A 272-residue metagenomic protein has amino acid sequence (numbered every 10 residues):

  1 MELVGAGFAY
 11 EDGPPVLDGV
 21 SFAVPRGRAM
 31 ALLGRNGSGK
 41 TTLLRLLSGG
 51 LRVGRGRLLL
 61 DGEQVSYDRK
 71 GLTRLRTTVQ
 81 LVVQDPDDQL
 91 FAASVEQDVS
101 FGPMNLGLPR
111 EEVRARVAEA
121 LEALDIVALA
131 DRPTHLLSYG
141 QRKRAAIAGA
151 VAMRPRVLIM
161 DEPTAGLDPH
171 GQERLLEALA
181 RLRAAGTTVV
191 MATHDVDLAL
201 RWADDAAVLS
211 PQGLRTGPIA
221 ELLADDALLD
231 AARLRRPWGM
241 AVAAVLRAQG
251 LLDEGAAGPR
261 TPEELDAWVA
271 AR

Functional and structural regions predicted by a protein language model:
L33-R35: The feature captures the beta-strand-to-loop junction immediately N-terminal to the Walker
S48: Helix-to-loop junction immediately C-terminal to a conserved catalytic motif
R57-R74: ABC ATPase NBD Q-loop/coupling interface
E111-L129: Conserved ABC ATPase "signature" region
P133-L137, Q141: Conserved ABC ATPase signature
A150-V151: ABC ATPase C-loop
L158-D161: Catalytic Walker B motif of ABC-type/P-loop ATPase nucleotide-binding domains
A207-T216, E221: Conserved switch/coupling elements of ABC/ABC-like ATPase nucleotide-binding domains
